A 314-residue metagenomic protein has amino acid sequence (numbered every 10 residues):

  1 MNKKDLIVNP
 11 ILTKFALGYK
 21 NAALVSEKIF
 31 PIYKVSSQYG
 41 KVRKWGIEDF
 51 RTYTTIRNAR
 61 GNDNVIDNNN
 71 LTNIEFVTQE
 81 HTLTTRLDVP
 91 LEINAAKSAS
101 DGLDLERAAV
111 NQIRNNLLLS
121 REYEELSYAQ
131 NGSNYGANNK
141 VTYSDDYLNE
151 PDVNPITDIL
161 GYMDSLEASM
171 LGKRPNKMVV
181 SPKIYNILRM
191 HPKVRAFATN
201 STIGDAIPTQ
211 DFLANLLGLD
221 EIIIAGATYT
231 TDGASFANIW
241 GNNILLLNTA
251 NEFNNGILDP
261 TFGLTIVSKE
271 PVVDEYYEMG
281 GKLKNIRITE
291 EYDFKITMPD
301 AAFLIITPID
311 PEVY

Functional and structural regions predicted by a protein language model:
M1-F30, K34-V35, D274-Y314: Protruding loop/beta-arch "assembly-hinge" segments enriched in small, turn-prone residues
N2-F30, K41-I47, G136-G161: Intrinsically disordered, low-complexity linear regions
G18-T85: Assembly/oligomerization interface modules of large self-assembling protein complexes
E80-A96: Residues forming anionic-ligand binding surfaces in small-molecule and nucleic-acid pockets of primarily soluble enzymes
R86-D88, A225, L247-N248, V267 (+1 more regions): A structural detector for beta-sheet-dominated domains
L91-R174, P182-F197, E312-Y314: Alpha-helical scaffold segments that mediate packing/assembly in large oligomeric complexes
L171-F262: Extended oligomerization regions of viral-like shell subunits
N251-E291: C-terminal structured domain segments
